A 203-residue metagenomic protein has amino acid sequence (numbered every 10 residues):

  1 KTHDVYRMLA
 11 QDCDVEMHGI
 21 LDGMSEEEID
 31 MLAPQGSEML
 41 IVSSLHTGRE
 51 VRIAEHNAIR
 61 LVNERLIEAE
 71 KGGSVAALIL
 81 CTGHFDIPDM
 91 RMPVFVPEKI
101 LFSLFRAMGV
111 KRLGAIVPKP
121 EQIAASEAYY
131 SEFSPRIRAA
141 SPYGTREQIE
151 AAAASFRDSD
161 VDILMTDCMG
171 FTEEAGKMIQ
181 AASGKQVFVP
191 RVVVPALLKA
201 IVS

Functional and structural regions predicted by a protein language model:
K1-R52, V117-R146: N-terminal glycine-rich anion-binding loop in soluble enzyme alpha/beta folds
R7-A10, M17-S25, N57-L66, V96-E121: A short, flexible N-terminal coil/short beta segment enriched in small residues
I53-P97, M165-G176: N-terminal glycine-rich phosphate/adenylate-binding segment common to multiple enzyme folds
R60, G144-A154: Structural motif
I67-G73, R106, F156-R157, V202: Non-catalytic positions within long, well-ordered alpha-helices that form the structural scaffold/packing of enzyme
S74-V75, V110, V161: Short, high-confidence coil segments that cap the C-terminus of an alpha-helix and link into the following beta-strand
I79-G83, M90-Q122, A128-P135, A139-E147 (+1 more regions): Conserved mixed alpha/beta catalytic, RNA-binding, or beta-rich assembly cores of soluble enzyme, regulatory
V187-S203: Short, flexible loop segments at boundaries between secondary-structure elements
